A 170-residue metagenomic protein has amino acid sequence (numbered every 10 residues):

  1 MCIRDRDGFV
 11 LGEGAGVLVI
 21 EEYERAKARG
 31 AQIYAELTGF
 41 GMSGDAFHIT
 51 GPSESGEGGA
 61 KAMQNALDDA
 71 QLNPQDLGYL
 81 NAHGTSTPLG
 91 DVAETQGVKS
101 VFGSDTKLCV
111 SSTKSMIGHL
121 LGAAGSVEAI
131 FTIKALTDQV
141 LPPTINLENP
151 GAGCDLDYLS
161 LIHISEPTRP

Functional and structural regions predicted by a protein language model:
M1-D5, I162-P170: Residue-level detector of conserved catalytic or cofactor/ligand-binding positions in enzyme active sites
R4-A70, Y79, T144-L147: Condensing-enzyme catalytic core mediating Claisen C-C bond formation in acyl metabolism
R4-D7, F40-E54, G84-D91, K107-D157: Acyl-CoA/ACP chain-elongation machinery
L11-A15, G59, E94, G122-E128: Catalytic-loop motifs flanking and including active-site residues across diverse enzymes
V19-E22, M63-A66, V98, S126-L136: Buried hydrophobic packing segments
Y34, D105-K107: A generic structural signal for alpha->beta connector loops
E54-D105: A glycine- and small/hydrophobic-rich beta-loop-beta segment that serves as a flexible "lid/hinge" or phosphate-binding
